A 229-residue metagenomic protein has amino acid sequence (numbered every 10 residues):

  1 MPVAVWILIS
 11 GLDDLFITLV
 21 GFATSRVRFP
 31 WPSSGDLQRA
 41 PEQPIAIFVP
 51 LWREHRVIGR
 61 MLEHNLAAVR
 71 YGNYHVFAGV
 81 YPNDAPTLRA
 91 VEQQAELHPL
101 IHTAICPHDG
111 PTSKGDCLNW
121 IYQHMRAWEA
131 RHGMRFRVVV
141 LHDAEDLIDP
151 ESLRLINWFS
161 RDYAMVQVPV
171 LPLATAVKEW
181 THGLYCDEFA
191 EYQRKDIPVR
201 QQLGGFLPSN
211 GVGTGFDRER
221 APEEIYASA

Functional and structural regions predicted by a protein language model:
M1-R39, I197: N-terminal membrane-anchoring/stem segments of glycan-assembly enzymes
R39, E63-H75, N83: Short, acidic, metal-binding catalytic loop of nucleotide-sugar glycosyltransferases
P44-A46, H75: Cell-envelope/extracellular polymer assembly enzymes that use nucleotide-activated donors
E54-A67, P86-A90: Short, well-formed alpha-helical segments that are part of the catalytic scaffolds of diverse glycosyltransferases
N73-N83, H102-H108, V138: Short beta-strand/loop segment that forms part of the nucleotide-sugar
V80-E92, P107-P111, L147: A conserved acidic beta->alpha catalytic loop
A95, P99-P107, T112-A130, M134 (+1 more regions): Long helical/loop segments within the catalytic core of UDP-sugar-dependent glycosyltransferases, especially the large
R131-L147: Short beta-strand-to-loop acidic/aromatic patch adjacent to the donor-nucleotide binding site
